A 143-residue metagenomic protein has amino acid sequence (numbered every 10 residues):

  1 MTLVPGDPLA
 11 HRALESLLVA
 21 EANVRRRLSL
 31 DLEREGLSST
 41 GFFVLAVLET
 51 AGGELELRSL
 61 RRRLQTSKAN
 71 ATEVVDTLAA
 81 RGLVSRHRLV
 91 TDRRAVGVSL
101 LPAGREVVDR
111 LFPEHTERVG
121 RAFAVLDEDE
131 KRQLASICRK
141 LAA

Functional and structural regions predicted by a protein language model:
M1-E35: N-terminal leader segment of winged-helix/HTH proteins
M1-P8, L55, E128-A143: C-terminal regulatory/oligomerization modules of transcriptional regulators
T2-P5, E33, A51, V96 (+2 more regions): Residues marking the start of alpha-helices
G6-L9, L37, L100, L126: Alpha-helical hairpin
L18, A46-G52, F112, R139: Short, locally clustered residues in the helix-turn-helix/winged-helix DNA-binding domain
A22, R26-S67, R81: N-terminal helix-turn-helix DNA-binding core of bacterial DNA-binding proteins
R25, D76-S136: Charged, amphipathic alpha-helical coiled-coil/dimerization segments
